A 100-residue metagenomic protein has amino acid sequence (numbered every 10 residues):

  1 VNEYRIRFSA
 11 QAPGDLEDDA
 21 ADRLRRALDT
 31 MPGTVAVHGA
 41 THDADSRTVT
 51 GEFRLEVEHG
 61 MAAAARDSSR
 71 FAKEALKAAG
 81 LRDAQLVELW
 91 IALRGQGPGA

Functional and structural regions predicted by a protein language model:
V1-A21: Short, extreme N-terminal segment that most often corresponds to the first beta-strand
V1-E3, R82-A100: Short, charged, intrinsically disordered terminal tails
G14-D22, H59-R66: Short, conserved charged micro-motifs
D15-V35: Short amphipathic alpha-helix segments
D22-D29, A44-E52, P98: Compositionally biased, non-globular sequence tracts
L24-M31, S68-A79: Short, non-transmembrane amphipathic alpha-helical segments
T34-R70: Short, intrinsically disordered low-complexity segments
T34-T41, G80-W90: Short beta-strand elements
